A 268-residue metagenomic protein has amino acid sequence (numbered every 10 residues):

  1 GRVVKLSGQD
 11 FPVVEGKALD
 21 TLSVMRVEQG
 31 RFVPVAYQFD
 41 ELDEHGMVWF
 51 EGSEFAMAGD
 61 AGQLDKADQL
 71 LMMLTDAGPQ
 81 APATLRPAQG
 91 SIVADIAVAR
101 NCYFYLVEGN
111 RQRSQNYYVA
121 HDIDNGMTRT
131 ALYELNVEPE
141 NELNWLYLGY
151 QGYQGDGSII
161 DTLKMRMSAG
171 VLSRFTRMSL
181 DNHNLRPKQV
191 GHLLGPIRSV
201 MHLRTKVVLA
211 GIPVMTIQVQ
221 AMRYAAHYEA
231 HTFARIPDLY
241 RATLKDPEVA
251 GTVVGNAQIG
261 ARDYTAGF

Functional and structural regions predicted by a protein language model:
G1-P139: Alpha-mannosidase-like glycoside hydrolase catalytic domains involved in N-glycan trimming, generalizing to other
N141-F268: Beta-strand/loop-rich accessory regions of lumenal/periplasmic or secreted enzymes, predominantly carbohydrate-active
